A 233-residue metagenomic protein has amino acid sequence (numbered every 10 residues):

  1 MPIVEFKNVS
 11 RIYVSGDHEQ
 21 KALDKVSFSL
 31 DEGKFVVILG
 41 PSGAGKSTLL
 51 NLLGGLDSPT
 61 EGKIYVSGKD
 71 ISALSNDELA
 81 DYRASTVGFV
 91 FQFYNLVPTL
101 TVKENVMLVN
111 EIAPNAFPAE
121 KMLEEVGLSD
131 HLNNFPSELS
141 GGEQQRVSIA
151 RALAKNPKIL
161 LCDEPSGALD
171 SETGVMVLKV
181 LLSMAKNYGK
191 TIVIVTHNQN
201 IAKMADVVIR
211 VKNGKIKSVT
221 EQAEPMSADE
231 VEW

Functional and structural regions predicted by a protein language model:
P2-V211: ABC family nucleotide-binding domain
K215-W233: Conserved beta-strand-loop-alpha-helix hinge in the C-terminal portion of ABC ATPase nucleotide-binding domains
